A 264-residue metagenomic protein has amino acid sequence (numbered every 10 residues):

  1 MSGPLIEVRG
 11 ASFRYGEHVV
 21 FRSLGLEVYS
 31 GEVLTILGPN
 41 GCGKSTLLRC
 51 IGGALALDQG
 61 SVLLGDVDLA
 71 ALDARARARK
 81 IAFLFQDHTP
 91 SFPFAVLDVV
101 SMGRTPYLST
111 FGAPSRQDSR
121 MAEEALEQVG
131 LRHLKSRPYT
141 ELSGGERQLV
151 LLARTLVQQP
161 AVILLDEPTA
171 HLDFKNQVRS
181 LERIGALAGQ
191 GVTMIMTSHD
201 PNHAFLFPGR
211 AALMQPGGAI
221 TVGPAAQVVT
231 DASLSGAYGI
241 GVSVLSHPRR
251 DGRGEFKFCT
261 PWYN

Functional and structural regions predicted by a protein language model:
I6, V20-S23: Conserved structural motif at the start of ABC-family nucleotide-binding domains
L37-P39: The feature captures the beta-strand-to-loop junction immediately N-terminal to the Walker
G52: Helix-to-loop junction immediately C-terminal to a conserved catalytic motif
G60-D68: Conserved ABC transporter NBD signature motif
P138-L142, E146: Conserved ABC ATPase signature
I163-D166: Catalytic Walker B motif of ABC-type/P-loop ATPase nucleotide-binding domains
A237-N264: ABC ATPase nucleotide-binding domains
